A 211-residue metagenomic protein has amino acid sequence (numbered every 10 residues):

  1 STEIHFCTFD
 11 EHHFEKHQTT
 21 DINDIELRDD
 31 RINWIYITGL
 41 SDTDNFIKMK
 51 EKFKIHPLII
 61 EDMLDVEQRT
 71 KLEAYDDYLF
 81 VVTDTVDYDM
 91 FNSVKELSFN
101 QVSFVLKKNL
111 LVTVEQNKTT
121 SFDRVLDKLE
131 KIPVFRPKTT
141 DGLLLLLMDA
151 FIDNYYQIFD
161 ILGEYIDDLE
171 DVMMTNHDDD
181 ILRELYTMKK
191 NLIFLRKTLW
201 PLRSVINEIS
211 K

Functional and structural regions predicted by a protein language model:
S1-K211: Peripheral, non-transmembrane regulatory/ligand-interaction domains of membrane transport proteins
